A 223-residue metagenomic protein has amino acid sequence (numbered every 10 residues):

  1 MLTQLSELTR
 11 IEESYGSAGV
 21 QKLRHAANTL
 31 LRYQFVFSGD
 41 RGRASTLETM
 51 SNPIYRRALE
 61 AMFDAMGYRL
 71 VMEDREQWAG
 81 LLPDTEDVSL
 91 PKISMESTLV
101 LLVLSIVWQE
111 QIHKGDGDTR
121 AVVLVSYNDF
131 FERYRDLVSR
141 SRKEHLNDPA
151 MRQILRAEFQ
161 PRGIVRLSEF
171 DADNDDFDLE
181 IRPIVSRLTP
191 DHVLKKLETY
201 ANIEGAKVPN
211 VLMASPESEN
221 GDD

Functional and structural regions predicted by a protein language model:
M1-L90: Eukaryotic partner-binding/assembly regions in large regulatory complexes
S14-S17, T85-L124: Short alpha-helical segments that sit at the start of domains
F37-T46, G115-R142: Short acidic, hydrophobic short linear motifs in intrinsically disordered regions
S51-L59, R142-P161: Short amphipathic alpha-helical interaction segments
D64-E73, L155-D173: A short, conserved structural fragment
A65, V103-E110, R133-R140, P161: Amphipathic alpha-helical interaction surfaces
E76-T85, R166-K195, A201: Accessory beta->alpha helical hairpin/"wing" motif in late/C-terminal subdomains of nucleic-acid enzymes
P91-K92, E180-D223: Short, amphipathic alpha-helical interaction segments positioned at domain boundaries
